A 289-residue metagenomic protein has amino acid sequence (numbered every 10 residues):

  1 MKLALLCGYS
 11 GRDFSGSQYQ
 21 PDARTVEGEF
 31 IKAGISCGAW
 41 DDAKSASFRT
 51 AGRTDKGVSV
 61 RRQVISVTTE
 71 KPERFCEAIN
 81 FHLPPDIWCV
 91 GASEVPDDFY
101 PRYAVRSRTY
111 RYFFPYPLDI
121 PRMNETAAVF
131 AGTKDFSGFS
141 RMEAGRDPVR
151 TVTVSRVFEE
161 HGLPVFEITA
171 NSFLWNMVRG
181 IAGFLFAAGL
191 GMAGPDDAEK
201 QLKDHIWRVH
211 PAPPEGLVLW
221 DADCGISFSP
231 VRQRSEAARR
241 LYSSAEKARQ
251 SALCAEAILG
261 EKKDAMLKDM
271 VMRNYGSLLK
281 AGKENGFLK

Functional and structural regions predicted by a protein language model:
M1-K289: Structured-RNA-binding interfaces characteristic of tRNA pseudouridine synthases
